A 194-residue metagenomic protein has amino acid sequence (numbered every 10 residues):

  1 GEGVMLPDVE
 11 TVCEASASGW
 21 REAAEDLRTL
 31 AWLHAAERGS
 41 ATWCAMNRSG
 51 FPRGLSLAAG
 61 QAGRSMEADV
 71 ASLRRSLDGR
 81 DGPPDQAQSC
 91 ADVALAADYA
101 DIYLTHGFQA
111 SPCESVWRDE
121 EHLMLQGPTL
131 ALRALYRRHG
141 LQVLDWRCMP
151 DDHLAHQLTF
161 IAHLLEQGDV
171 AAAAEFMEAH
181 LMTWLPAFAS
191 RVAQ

Functional and structural regions predicted by a protein language model:
G3-Q194: Surface/interface-facing alpha-helical segments and adjacent flexible terminal/loop regions used for partner/assembly
